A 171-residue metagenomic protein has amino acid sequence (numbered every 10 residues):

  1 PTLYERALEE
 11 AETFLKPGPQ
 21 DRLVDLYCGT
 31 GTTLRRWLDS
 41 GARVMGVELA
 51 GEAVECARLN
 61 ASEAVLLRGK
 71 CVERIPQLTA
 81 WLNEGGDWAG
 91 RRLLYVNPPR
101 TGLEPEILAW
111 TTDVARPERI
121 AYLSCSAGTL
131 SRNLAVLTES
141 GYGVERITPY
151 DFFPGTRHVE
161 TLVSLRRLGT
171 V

Functional and structural regions predicted by a protein language model:
P1-V171: Rossmann-like S-adenosyl-L-methionine
